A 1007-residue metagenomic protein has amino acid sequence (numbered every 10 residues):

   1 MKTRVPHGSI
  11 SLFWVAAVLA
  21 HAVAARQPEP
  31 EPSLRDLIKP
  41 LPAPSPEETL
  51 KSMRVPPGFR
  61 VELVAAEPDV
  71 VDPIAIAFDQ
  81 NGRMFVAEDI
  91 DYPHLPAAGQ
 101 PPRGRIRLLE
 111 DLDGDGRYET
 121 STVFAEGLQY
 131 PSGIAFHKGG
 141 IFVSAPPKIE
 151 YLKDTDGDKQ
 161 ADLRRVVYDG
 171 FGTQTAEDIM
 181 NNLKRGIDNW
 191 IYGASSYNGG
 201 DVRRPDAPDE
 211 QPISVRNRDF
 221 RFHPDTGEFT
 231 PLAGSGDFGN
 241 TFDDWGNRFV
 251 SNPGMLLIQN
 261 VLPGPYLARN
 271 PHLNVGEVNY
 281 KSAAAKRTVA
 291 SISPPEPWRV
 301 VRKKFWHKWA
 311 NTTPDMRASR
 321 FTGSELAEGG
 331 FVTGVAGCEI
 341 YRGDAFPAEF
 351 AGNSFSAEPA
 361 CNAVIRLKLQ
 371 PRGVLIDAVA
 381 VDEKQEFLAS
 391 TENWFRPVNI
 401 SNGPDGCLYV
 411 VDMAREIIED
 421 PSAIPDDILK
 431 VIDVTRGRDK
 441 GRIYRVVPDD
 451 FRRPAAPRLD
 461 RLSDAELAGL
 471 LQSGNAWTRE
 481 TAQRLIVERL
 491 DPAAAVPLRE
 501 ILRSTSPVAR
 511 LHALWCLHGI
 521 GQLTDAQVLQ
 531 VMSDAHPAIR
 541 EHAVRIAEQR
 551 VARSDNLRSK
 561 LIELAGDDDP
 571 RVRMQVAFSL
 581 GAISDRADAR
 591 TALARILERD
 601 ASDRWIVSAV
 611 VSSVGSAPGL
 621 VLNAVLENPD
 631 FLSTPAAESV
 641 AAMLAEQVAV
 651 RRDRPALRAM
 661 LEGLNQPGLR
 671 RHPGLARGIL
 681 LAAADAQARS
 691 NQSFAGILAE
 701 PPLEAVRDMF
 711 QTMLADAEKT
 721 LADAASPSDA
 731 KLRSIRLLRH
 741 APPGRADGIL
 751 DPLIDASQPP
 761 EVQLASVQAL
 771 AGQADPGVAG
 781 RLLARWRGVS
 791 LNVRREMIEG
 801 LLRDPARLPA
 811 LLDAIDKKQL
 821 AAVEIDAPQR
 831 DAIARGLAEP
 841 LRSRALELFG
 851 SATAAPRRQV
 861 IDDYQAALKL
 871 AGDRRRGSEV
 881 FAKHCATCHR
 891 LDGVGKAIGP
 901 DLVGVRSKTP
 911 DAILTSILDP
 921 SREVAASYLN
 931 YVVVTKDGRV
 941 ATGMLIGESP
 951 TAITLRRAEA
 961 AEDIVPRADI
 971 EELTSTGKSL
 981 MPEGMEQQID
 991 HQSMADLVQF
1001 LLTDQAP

Functional and structural regions predicted by a protein language model:
M1-H7: N-terminal secretory signal peptides that target proteins for export/translocation
I10-H21: Bacterial N-terminal signal peptides
A25-E466, W477, T481, L485-V487 (+3 more regions): Beta-propeller domains with acidic blade repeats across secreted/periplasmic ectodomains and cytosolic WD/CNH propellers
V64, M84, G139-I141, P147-K148 (+9 more regions): C-terminal capping alpha-helices of c-type cytochrome domains
A336-G337, C407, R442, P497 (+10 more regions): C-type cytochrome heme c attachment motif
V411, D433-D439, V446-V880, V905 (+2 more regions): Long, ordered, helix-rich scaffold segments
D420, I443, L846, A854 (+5 more regions): Sequence context surrounding c-type heme c attachment/ligation sites in exported
E796-I798, L802, D816-P840, R844 (+3 more regions): Axial heme c-ligation environment in periplasmic c-type cytochrome domains
